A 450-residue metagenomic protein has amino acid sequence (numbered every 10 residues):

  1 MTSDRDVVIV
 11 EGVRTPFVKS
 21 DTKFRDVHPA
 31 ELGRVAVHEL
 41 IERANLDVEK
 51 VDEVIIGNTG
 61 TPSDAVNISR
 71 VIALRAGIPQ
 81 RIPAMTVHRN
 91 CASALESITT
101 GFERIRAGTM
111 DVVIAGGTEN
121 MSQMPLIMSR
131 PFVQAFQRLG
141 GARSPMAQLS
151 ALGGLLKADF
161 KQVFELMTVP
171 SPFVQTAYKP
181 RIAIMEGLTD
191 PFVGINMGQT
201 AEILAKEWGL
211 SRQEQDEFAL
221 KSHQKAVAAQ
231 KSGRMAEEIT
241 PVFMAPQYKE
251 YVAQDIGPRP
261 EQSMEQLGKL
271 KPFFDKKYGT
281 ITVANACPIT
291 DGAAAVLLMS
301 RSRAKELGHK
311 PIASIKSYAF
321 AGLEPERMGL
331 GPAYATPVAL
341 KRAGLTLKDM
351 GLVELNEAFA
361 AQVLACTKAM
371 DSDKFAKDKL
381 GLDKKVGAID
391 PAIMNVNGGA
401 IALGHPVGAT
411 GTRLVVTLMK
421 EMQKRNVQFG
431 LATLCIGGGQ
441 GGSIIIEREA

Functional and structural regions predicted by a protein language model:
M1-V27, M167-E186, M264-L330, Y334-P337 (+4 more regions): Condensing-enzyme catalytic core mediating Claisen C-C bond formation in acyl metabolism
R14-T15, R25-V35, R43, F164-E165 (+6 more regions): N-terminal extracellular/periplasmic Venus flytrap/periplasmic-binding protein-like
R25-A147, I239-Q254, E326, D349-M370: Conserved beta-ketoacyl condensing-enzyme motif
V27, N58-V113, N120-Q123, S129-F132 (+5 more regions): Conserved catalytic cysteine-centered active-site region of acyl-thioester-dependent Claisen-condensing enzymes
A30-A44, I68-I72, S97-T100, M197-L204 (+6 more regions): Short, well-ordered amphipathic alpha-helical segments that serve as non-catalytic structural scaffolds within diverse
H88-E119, I127, A205-R234, A295-S302 (+3 more regions): Active-site-proximal alpha-helical scaffold in enzymes
V112-I203: Flexible glycine-/small-residue-enriched beta->alpha junction loops that bind anionic phosphate/pyrophosphate groups
E202, P246, K316, L323-A402: Active-site pocket-lining segment
